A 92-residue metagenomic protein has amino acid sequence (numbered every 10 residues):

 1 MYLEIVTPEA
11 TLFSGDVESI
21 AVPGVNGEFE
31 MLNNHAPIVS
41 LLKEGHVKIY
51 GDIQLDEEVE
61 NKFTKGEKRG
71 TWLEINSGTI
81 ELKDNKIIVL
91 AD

Functional and structural regions predicted by a protein language model:
Y2-D92: Compact, glycine-rich, soluble single-domain proteins
